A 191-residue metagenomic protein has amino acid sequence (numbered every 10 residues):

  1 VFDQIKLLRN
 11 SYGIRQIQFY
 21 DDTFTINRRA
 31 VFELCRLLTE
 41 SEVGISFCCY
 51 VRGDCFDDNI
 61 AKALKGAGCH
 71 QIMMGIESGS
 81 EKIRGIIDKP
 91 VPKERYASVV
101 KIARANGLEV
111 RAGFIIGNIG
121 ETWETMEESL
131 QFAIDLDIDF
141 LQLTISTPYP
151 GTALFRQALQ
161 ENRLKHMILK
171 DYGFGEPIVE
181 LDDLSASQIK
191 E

Functional and structural regions predicted by a protein language model:
Q4: Residues within the DNA-recognition helix of helix-turn-helix
L7, T25-R28, E33-E191: A structural motif corresponding to the C-terminal lobe/cap of the Radical SAM core domain
R9-T23: Active-site groove signature of glycoside hydrolases
